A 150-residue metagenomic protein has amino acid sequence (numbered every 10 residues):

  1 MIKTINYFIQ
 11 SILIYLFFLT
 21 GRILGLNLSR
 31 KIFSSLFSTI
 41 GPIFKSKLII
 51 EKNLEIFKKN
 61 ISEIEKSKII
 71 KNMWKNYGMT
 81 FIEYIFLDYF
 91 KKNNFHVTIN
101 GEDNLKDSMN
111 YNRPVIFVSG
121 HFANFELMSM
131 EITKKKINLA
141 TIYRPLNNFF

Functional and structural regions predicted by a protein language model:
I2-S119: Membrane-anchoring hydrophobic helices of lipid-metabolizing enzymes
Y111-F150: Catalytic core of membrane glycerolipid acyltransferases/transacylases, capturing the structured, soluble-facing
